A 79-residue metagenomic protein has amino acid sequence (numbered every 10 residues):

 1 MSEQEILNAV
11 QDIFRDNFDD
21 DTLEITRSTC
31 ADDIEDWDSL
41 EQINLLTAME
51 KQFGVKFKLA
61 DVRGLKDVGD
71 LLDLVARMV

Functional and structural regions predicted by a protein language model:
S2-W37, E41-L46, K51-V79: Phosphopantetheine-dependent thiolation modules in NRPS/PKS and related acyl-activating systems
